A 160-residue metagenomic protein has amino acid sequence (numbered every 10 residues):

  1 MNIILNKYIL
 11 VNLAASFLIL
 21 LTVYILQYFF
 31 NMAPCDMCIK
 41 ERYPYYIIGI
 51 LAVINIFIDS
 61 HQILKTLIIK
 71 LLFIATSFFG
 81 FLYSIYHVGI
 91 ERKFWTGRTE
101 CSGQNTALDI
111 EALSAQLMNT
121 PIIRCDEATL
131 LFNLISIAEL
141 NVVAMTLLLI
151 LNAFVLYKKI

Functional and structural regions predicted by a protein language model:
N2-A14, H61-F81, I150: Interfacial segments of alpha-helical transmembrane regions
I9, Y46-I58, T146-L156: Membrane-interfacial alpha-helical segments at the cytosolic side of multi-pass membrane proteins
A15-T22, I48-L51, T76-Y86, A144-L151: Membrane-embedded alpha-helical transmembrane segments of multi-pass integral membrane proteins
T22-Q27, F79-F94, E111: C-terminal TM-helix exit segments that contain a strictly Trp-centered aromatic cap at the helix terminus
M32-Y43, I68-I69, T99-S102: Non-cytosolic membrane-interface motifs at loop->transmembrane helix junctions
A33, I39-I54, A107-L108: Iron-sulfur (Fe-S) cluster-binding segments and ferredoxin-like electron-carrier domains, especially [2Fe-2S]
R92-I135: Extracytosolic (periplasmic/ER-lumenal) interhelical loops and adjacent juxtamembrane/interface segments of multi-pass
N119-I160: A hydrophobic membrane-anchoring alpha-helix module
